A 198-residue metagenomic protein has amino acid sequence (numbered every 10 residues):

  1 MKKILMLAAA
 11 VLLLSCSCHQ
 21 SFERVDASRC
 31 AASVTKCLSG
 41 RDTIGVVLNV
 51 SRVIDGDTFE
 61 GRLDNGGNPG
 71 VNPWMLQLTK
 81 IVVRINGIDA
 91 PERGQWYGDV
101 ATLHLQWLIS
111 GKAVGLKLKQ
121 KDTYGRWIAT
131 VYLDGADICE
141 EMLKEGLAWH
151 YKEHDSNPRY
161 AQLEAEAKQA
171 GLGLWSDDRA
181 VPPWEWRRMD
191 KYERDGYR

Functional and structural regions predicted by a protein language model:
K2-I54, G66, R179-R198: Protein maturation boundaries and topogenic segments
K2-K3, G94, Y160: Generic alpha-helix initiation/capping and coil-helix boundary signal
V11, Q120, M142, K168 (+1 more regions): Intrinsically disordered, low-complexity regions enriched in Ser/Pro/Gly/Gln/His and often acidic
L12-L14, K152, G171: Short intrinsically disordered, low-complexity segments
L13-L14, N68, G98, N157: Single-residue recognition of alpha-helix boundary sites
S15-S17, L108, L174: Hydrophobic alpha-helical elements and their junctions with loops/disorder across both membrane and soluble proteins
F22-Y151: Electropositive
H154-R198: N-terminal targeting pre-sequences for secretion and organelle import
